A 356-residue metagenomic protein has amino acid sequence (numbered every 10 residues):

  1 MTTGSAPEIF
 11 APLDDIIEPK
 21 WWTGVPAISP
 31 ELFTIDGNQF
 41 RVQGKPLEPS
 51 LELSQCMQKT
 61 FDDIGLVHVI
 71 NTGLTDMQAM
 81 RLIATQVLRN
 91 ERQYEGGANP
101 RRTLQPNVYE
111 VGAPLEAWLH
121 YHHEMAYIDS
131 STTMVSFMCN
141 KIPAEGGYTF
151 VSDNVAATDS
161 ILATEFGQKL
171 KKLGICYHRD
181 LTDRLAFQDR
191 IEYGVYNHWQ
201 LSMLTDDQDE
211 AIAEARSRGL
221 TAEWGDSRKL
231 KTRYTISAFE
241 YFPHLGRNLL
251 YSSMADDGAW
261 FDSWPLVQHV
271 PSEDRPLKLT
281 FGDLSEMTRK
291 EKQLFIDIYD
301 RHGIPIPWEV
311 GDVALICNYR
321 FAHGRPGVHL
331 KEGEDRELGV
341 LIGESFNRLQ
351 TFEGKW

Functional and structural regions predicted by a protein language model:
M1-S5, I17-E18, E52-K59, Q78: N-terminal membrane/targeting module of cytochrome P450s
T2-E48, L115-L119, S130-W356: Active-site environment of non-heme Fe oxygenases that use a 2-His-1-carboxylate facial triad
E8, I70, D76-Q78: Low-complexity, highly charged intrinsically disordered N-terminal segments that act as targeting/localization
S54-I70: TRNA-binding/sensing appendages of the translation machinery
C56-M57, M125-A126, S237-E240: Short, surface-exposed beta-strand/loop micro-motifs that present aromatic residues
I70-N71, G246: Short, well-structured hydrophobic secondary-structure segments
D76-R89: Glycine-rich loop at the start of a catalytic domain that most often binds anionic cofactors/ligands
Y94-W118, H123: A gly/proline- and charged-residue-enriched helix-loop-helix capping module
